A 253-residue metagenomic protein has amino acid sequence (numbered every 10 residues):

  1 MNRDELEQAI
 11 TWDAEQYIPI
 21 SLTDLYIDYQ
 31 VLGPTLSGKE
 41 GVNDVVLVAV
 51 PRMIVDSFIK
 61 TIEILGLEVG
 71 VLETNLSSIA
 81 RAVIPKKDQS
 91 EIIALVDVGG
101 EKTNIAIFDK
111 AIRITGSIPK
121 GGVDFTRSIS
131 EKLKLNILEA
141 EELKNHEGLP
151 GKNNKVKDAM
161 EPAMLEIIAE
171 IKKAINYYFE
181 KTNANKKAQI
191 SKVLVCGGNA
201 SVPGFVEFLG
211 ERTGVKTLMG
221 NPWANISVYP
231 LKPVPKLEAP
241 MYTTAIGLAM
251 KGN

Functional and structural regions predicted by a protein language model:
M1-P85, K192, P222-I226, M241-T244: Active-site neighborhood for divalent-cation/phosphate handling
G41, I84-F125, I129-K132: Gly/Thr-rich phosphate-binding beta-strand-loop-beta motif of the actin/hexokinase/Hsp70
M53-I79, K110-N153: Glycine-rich phosphate-binding loop plus the immediately following alpha-helix
I54, F58-I62, S78-A82, P162-K186 (+2 more regions): Phosphate/ATP-binding catalytic cores across multiple sugar-kinase/actin-like superfamilies, primarily ASKHA
V55, V98-A111, M241-N253: Extended, charge-rich low-complexity interaction segments
S78-R81, A200, L218-N253: Glycine-rich phosphate-binding/hydrolytic loop that grips phosphoryl groups
E131-K132, E142-I190: Adenine-nucleotide phosphate-binding core of ATP-dependent small-molecule kinases
N185-L218, P222-A224: Glycine-rich phosphate-binding loops at beta-strand->alpha-helix junctions
